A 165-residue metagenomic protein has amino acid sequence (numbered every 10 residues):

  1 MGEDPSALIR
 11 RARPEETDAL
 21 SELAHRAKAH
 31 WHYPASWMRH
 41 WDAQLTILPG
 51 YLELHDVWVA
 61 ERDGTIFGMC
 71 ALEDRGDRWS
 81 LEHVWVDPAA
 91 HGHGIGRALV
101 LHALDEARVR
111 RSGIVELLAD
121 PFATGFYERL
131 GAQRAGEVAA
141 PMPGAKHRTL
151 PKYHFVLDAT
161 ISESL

Functional and structural regions predicted by a protein language model:
G2, G144-L165: Terminal substrate-recognition subdomain of acyl/acetyltransferases
L8-E22: A short beta-loop-alpha structural element at the N-terminal edge of CoA-dependent acyl/N-acetyltransferase catalytic
S21-I47: Conserved GNAT-fold acetyl-CoA-binding loop/helix
L48-V59, S80: A short helix-loop-beta-strand connector motif used in the catalytic cores of GNAT acetyltransferases and, in some
V59, T65-E73, S80-W85: Conserved beta-strand in the GNAT
D77, I114-L118, Q133-H154: Conserved catalytic-core motifs of GNAT/GCN5-like acyltransferases
A90, G94-H102: Conserved acetyl-CoA pyrophosphate-binding loop and the N-cap/start of the following alpha-helix in GNAT-like
Y127, A132: Conserved active-site tyrosine of GNAT-family acetyltransferases
